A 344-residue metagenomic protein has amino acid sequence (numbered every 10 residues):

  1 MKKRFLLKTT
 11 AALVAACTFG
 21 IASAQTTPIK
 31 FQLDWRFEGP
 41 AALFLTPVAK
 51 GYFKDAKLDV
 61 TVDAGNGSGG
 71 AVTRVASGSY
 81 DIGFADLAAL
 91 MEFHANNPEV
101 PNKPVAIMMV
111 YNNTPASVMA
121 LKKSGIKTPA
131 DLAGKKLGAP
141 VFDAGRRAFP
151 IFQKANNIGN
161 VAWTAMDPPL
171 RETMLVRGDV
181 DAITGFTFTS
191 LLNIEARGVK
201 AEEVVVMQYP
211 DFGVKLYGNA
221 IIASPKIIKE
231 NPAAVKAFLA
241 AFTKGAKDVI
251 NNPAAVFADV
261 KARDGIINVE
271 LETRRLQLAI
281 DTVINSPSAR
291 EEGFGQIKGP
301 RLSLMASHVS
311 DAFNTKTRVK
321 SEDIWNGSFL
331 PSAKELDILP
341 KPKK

Functional and structural regions predicted by a protein language model:
M1-A11: Bacterial N-terminal signal peptides that target proteins for export
F19-I21: N-terminal signal peptide c-region/cleavage motif recognized by signal peptidases
Q25-R177, D181-F188, M207-Y209, V214-K215: Short, glycine-/small- and polar/acidic-enriched structural segments that line small-molecule recognition paths
D63, A106, W163, V249-D259 (+1 more regions): Surface-exposed patches in mature extracellular/periplasmic domains of secreted proteins
L87-A88, N97, L170-T173, V180-N268: Pocket-lining segment of extracytoplasmic ligand-binding domains
N160-W163, A201-V204, I266-L278, T315-I324: Short, surface-exposed acidic
E230-N314: Secondary-structure end/capping motifs
L302-K344: Conserved C-terminal helix/tail region of periplasmic/extracytoplasmic solute-binding proteins
